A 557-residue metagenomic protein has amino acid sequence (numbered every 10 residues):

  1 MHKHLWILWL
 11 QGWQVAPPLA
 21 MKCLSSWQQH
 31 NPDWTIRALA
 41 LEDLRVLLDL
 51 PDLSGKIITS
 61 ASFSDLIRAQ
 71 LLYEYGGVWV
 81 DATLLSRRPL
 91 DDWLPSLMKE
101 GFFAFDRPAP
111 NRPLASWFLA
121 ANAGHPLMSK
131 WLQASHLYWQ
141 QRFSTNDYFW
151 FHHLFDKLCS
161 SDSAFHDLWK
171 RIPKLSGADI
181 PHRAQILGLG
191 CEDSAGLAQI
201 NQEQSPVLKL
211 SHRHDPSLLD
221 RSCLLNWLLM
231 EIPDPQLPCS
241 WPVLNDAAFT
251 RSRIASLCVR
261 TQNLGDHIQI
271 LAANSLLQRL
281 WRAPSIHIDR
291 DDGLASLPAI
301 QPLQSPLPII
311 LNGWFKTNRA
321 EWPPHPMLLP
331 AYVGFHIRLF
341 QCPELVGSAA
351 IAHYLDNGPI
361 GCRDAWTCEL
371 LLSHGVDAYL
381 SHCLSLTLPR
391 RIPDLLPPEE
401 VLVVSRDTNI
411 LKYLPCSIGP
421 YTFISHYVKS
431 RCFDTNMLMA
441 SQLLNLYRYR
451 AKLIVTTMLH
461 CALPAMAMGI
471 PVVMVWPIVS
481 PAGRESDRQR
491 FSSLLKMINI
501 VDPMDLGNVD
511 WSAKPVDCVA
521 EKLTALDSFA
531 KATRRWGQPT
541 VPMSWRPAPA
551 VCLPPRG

Functional and structural regions predicted by a protein language model:
M1-D65, A82-V243: Glycosyltransferase-associated regions of secretory-pathway enzymes, highlighting luminal stem/catalytic domains
S26, H30, L71, W150-L158 (+2 more regions): Amphipathic alpha-helical segments that form well-ordered structural scaffolds and often line/cohere around active
L66-G77: Small-residue hinge/turn detector
Y73, P89-D91, L97, A273 (+2 more regions): Short, function-defining helix-loop hinge/capping sites that tune catalysis or transport
V78, G101-F103, L453: Short, Asp-centered acidic motifs that coordinate Mg2+ and/or phosphate in catalytic or ligand-binding sites
W79-V80, V472: A short hydrophobic/small-residue beta-strand
V80-A82, V333: Catalytic metal- and UDP-sugar-binding loop of GT-A-like glycosyltransferases, i.e., residues flanking the conserved
Q236-G557: Active-site anion-handling motifs in enzyme catalytic cores
